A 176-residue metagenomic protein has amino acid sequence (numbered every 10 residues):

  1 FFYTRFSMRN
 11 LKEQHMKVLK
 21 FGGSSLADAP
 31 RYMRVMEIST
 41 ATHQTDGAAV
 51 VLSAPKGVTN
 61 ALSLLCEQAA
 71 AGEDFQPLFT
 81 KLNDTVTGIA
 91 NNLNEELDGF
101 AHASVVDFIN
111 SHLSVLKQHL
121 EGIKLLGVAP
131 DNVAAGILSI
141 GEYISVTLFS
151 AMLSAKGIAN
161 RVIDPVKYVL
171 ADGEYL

Functional and structural regions predicted by a protein language model:
F1-F6: Aromatic (phenylalanine/tyrosine) cluster motif
M8-L176: Nucleotide/pyrophosphate-binding catalytic subdomain
